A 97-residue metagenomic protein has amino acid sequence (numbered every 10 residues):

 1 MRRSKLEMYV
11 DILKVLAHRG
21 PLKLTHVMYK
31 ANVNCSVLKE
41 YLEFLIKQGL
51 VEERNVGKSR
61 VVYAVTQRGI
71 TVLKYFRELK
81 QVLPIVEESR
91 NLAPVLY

Functional and structural regions predicted by a protein language model:
M1-D11: Short alpha-helical segments that sit at the start of domains
D11, V15-R19: Short amphipathic alpha-helical elements of helix-turn-helix/winged-helix folds
P21-K30: Short acidic, hydrophobic short linear motifs in intrinsically disordered regions
V33-K47: Short amphipathic alpha-helical interaction segments
Q48-G57: Beta-hairpin "wing" of winged helix-turn-helix
K58-F76: Basic, amphipathic "hinge/linker" alpha-helix immediately C-terminal to the N-terminal HTH DNA-binding motif
K74-Y97: Amphipathic alpha-helical dimerization/coiled-coil segments that flank or bridge DNA-binding/regulatory modules
